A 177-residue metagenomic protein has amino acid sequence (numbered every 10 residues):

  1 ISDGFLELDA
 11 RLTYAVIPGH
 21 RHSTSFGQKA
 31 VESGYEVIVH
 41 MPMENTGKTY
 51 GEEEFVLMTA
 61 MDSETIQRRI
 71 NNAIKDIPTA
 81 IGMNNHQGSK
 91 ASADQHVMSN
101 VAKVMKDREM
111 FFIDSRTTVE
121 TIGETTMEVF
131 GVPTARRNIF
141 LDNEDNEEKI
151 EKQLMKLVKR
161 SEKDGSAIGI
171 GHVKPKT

Functional and structural regions predicted by a protein language model:
I1-E54: Active-site beta->alpha N-cap acidic-glycine motif
R11-T13, E36, F111, P133 (+1 more regions): Residue-level detector of anion-binding/catalytic polar loops
H22-T24, S33, G51-I77: Catalytic-core regions of hydrolytic enzymes
Q28-A30, E52-V56, M127-V132, I150-K152: Short low-complexity, flexible loop/linker segments enriched in glycine and/or proline with clustered acidic
M43-N45, M58-M61, S89-K90: Active-site-adjacent loops and short helices of periplasmic peptidoglycan-processing enzymes
S63-E151, E162, I170-T177: Catalytic domains of cell-wall/extracellular-matrix polysaccharide-remodeling enzymes, centered on de-N-acetylation
